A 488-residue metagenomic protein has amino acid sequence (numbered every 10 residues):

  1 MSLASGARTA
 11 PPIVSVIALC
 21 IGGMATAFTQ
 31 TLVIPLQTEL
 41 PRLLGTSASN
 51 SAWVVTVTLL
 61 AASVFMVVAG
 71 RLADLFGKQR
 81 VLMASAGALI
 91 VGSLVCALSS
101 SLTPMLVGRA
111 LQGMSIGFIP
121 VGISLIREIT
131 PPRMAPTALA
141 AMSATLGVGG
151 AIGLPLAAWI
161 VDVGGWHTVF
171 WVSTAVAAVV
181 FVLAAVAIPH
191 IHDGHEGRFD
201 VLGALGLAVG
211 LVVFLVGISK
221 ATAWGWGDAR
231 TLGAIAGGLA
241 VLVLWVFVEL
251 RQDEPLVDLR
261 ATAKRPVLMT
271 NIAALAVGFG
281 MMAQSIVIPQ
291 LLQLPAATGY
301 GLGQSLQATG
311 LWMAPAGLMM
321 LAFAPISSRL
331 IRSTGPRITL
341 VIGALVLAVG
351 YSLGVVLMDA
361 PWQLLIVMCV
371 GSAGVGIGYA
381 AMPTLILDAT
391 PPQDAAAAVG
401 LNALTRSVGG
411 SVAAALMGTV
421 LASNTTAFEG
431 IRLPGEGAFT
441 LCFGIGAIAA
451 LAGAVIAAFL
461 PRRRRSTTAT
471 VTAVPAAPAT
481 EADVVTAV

Functional and structural regions predicted by a protein language model:
P12-T29, V33-Q37, T46-A48, A52-V55 (+7 more regions): 12-transmembrane solute porter fold
E39, G70-R71, L75, W159 (+1 more regions): Membrane-interface helix termini in secondary transporters
L43-G45, G77, L98-P104, G164-G165 (+2 more regions): Helix-breaking motifs and short loop linkers at transmembrane-helix boundaries and internal kinks in secondary membrane
V64-S100: Conserved MFS/SLC helix-loop-helix module at the cytosolic interface between two early adjacent transmembrane helices
A88, G92-V95, T103-L111, W362-V370: Paired small-residue
L111-A144: Cytoplasmic helix-loop-helix junction between adjacent transmembrane helices in 12-TM secondary transporters
G147-V182, F199-A208, F214-A236: Helix-loop-helix hairpin linking two adjacent transmembrane segments in secondary transporters
T174-D193, A208-K220, G237-Q252, G453-P461: C-terminal membrane-cytosol helix-exit motif in multi-pass small-molecule transporters
